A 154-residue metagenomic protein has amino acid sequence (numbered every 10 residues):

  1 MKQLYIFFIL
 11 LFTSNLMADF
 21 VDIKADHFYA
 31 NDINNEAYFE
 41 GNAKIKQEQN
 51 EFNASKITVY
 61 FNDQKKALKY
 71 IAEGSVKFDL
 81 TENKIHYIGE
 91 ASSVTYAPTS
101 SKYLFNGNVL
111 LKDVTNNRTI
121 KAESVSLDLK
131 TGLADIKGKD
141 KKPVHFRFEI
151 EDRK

Functional and structural regions predicted by a protein language model:
M1-K154: Mature-chain termini and adjacent capping regions
